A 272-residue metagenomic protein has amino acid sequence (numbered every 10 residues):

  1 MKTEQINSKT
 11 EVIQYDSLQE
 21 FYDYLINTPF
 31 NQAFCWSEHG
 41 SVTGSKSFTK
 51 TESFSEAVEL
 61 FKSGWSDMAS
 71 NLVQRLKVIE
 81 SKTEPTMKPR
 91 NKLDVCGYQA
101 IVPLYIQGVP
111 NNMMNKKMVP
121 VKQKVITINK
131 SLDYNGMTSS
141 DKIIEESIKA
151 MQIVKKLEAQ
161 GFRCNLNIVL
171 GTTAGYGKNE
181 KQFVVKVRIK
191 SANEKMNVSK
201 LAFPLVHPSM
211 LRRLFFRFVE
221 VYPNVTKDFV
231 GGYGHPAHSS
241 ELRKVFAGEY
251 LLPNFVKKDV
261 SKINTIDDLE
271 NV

Functional and structural regions predicted by a protein language model:
M1-K62, Q123, Y134-S139, I148 (+1 more regions): Acidic, glycine-rich A-domain
T43-V125: Negatively charged sequence features
V95-V169: Internal, hydrophobic cores of structured domains that mediate oligomerization or house catalytic pockets within large
